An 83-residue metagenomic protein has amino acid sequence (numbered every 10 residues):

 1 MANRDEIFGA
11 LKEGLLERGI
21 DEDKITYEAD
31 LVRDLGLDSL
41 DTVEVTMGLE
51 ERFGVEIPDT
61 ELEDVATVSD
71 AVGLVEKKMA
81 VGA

Functional and structural regions predicted by a protein language model:
M1-D23, K78-A83: Thiotemplate assembly-line natural product biosynthesis machinery
L15, L49-E50, A71: Hydrophobic micro-packing sites on short alpha-helices
L16-D34, E56-E61: Phosphopantetheine carrier-protein modules
D30-L31, T67-S69: Short, structural beta-strand-to-alpha-helix junction motif
T42-D64, A83: Phosphopantetheinylated carrier protein domains
E63, S69-G82: C-terminal structural segments of small proteins and small subunits
